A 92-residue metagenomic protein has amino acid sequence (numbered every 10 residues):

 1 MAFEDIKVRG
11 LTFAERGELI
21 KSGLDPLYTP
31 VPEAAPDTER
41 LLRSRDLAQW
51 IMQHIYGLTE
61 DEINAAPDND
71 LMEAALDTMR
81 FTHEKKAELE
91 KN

Functional and structural regions predicted by a protein language model:
A2-N92: Short, surface-exposed, charged amphipathic helix/loop patches that serve as local interaction elements
